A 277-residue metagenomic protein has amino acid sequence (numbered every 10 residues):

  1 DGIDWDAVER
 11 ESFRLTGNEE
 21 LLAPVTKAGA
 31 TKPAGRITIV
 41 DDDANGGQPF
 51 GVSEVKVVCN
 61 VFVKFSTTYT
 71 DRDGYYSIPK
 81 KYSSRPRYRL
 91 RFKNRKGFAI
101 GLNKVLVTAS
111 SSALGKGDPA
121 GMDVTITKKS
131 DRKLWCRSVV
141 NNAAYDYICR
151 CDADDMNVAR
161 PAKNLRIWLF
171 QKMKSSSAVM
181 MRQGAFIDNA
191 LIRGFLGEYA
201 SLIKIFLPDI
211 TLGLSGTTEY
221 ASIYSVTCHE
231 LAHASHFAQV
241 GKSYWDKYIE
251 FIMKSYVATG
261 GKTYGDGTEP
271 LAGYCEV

Functional and structural regions predicted by a protein language model:
F13-N45, V139-A153: A short, Gly/Thr-enriched small/hydrophobic beta-strand-prone motif that recurs across taxa
P33-A34, I39-V63: Short, ordered, surface-exposed loop/turn motifs in non-cytosolic proteins
G51, S77-R87: Short Pro-Gly-centered beta-turn/loop motif in secreted/extracellular proteins
V61-Y75: Short, acidic Ser/Thr/Gly-rich low-complexity loop/linker segments typical of extracellular and cell-surface proteins
P79-K81, R95-F98, T125-L169, M173-I187: Zn2+-dependent metallopeptidase catalytic core
R95-M122: Structured interaction patches on ligand/partner-binding surfaces of diverse proteins
A178-Y224, C228-A238: Active-site scaffold of zinc-dependent metalloenzymes
A238-G273: Post-HEXXH active-site segment of zinc metalloproteases
